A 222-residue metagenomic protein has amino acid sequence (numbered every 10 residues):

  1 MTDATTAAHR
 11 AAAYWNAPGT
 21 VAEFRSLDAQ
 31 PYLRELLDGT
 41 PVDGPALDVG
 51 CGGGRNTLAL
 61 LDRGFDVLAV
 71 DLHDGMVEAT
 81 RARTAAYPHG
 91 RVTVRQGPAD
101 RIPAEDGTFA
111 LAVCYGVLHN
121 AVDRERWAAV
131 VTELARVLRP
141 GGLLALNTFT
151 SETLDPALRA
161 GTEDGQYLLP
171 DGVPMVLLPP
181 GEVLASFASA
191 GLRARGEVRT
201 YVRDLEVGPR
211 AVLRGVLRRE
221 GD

Functional and structural regions predicted by a protein language model:
M1-P41, E152: Conserved class I S-adenosyl-L-methionine
L47, G53-R101: Class I SAM-dependent methyltransferase SAM/SAH-binding core
D100-A112: A short acidic, Gly/Pro-enriched loop at the edge of an enzyme's catalytic core that lines a small-molecule cofactor
L111-E125: A short SAM/SAH-binding and catalytic strip from SAM-dependent methyltransferases
A128-P140: A short glycine-rich, Lys/Arg-flanked "PGG" loop and its adjoining helix->strand segment in the class I
G141-T148: Conserved beta-strand signature within the Rossmann-like core of class I S-adenosyl-L-methionine
A157-E182: Conserved Class I S-adenosyl-L-methionine
L192-R203: Conserved S-adenosyl-L-methionine
